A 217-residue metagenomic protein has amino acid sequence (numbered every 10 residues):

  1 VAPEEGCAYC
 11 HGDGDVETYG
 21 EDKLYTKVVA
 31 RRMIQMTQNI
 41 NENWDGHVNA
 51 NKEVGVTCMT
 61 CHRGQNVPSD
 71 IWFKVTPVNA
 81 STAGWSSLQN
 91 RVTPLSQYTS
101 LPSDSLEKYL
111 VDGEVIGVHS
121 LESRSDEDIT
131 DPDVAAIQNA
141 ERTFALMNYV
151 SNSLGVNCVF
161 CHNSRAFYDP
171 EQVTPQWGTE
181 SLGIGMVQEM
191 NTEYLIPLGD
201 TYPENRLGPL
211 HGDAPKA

Functional and structural regions predicted by a protein language model:
V1-D104, K108-A217: Sequence context surrounding c-type heme c attachment/ligation sites in exported
